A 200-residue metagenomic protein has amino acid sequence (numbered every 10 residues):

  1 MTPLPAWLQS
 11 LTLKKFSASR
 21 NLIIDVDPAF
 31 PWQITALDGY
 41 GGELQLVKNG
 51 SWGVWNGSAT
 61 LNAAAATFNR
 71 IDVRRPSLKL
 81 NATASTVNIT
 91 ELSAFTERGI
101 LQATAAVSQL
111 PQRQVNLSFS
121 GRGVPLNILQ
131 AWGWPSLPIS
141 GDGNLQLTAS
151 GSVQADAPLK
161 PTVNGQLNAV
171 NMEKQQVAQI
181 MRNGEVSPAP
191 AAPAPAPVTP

Functional and structural regions predicted by a protein language model:
M1-L11, L46-G50: Intrinsic disorder/low-complexity detector
S10-D25, D38, E43, W52-Q154 (+1 more regions): Small-residue helix/turn framework positions
I24-Q33, K48: Short acidic, Gly/Pro-enriched loop/turn segments at secondary-structure junctions
